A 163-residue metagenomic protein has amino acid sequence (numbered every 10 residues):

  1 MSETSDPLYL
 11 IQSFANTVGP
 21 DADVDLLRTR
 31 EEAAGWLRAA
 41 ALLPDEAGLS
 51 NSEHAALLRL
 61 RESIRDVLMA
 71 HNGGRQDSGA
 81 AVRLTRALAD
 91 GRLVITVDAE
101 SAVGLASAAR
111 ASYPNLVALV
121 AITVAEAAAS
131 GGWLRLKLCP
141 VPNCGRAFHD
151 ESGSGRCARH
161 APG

Functional and structural regions predicted by a protein language model:
M1-L138, P142-A147: Short helix-coil boundary/hinge micro-motifs
D150: Short, non-ligating residues that shape and space the ligands of small metal-coordination modules and catalytic
G153-G163: Cysteine-rich micro-motifs
